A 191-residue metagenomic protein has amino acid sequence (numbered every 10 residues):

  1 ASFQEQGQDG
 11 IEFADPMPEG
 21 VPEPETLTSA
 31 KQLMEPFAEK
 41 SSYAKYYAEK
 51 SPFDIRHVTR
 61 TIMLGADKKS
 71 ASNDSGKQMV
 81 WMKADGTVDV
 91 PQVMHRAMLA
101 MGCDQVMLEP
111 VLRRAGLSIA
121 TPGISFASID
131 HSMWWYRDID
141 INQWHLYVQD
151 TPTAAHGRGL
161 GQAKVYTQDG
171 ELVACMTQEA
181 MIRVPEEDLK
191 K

Functional and structural regions predicted by a protein language model:
A1-K191: Terminal targeting signals and extreme-terminal segments of soluble enzymes
